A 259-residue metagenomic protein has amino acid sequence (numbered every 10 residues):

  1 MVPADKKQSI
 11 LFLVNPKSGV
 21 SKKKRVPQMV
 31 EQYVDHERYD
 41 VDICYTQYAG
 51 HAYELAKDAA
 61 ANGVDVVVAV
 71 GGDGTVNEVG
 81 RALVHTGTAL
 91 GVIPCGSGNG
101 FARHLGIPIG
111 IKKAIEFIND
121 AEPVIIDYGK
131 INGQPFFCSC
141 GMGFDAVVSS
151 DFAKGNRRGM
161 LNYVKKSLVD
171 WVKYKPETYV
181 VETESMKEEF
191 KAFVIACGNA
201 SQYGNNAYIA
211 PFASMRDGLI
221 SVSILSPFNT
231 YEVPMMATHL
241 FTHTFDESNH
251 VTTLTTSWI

Functional and structural regions predicted by a protein language model:
M1-V67, K187: ATP/NTP phosphate-donor binding region
L13, E37, A61, H85-A89 (+1 more regions): Catalytic core of DAGKc-family lipid kinases
K23, T183, E189, S214 (+1 more regions): ATP/nucleoside-binding phosphotransfer catalytic cores, i.e., glycine-rich phosphate-binding loops
A69-D73: N-terminal glycine-rich "phosphate-gripper" loop used for MgATP/nucleotide binding and carboxylate activation
G74-T88: Short Gly/Thr/Asp-enriched flexible loops that form oxyanion-binding sites at enzyme active sites
G141, D145, A196-A210: Glycine-rich phosphate/pyrophosphate-binding beta-alpha loops
R157-N162, P211-Y231: Gly/Ser/Thr-rich active-site loops/lids in small-molecule metabolic enzymes that frequently grip phosphoryl groups
